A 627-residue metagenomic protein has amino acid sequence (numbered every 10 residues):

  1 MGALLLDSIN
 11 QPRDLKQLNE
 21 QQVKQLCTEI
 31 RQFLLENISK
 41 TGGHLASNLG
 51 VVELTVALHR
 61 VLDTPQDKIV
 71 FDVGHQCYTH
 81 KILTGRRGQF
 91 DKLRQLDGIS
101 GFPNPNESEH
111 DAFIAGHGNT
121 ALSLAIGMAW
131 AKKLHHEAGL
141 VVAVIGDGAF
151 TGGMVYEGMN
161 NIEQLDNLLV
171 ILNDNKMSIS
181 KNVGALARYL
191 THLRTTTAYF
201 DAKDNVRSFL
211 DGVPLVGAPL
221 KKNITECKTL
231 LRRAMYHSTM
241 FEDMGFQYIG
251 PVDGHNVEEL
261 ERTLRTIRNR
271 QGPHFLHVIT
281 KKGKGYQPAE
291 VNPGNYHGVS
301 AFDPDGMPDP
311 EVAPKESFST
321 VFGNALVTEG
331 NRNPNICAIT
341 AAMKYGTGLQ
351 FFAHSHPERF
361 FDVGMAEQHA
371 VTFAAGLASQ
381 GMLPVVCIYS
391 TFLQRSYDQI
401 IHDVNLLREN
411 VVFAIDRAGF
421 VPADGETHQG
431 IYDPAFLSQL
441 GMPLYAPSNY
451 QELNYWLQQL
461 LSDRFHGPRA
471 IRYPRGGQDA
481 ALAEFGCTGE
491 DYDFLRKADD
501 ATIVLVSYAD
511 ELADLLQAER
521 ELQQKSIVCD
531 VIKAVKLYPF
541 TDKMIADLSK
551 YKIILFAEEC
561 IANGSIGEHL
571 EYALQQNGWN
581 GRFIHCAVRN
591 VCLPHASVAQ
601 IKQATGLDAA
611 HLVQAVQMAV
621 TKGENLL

Functional and structural regions predicted by a protein language model:
G2-L83, F246, D253-V257, H274-H277: N-terminal amphipathic, basic-rich helices that act as targeting or association modules
L6, K176-F322: Long, well-ordered, tryptophan-enriched scaffold segments
H44-L165, N335-I336, T340, L349-Q350 (+1 more regions): Cofactor-binding active-site loop characterized by glycine-rich and histidine/acidic residues
K68, T280-L393, Q399-E409, Y492 (+2 more regions): Non-catalytic terminal/interface segments that mediate subunit docking, oligomerization, and allosteric communication
L220-P288, N410-I415, P434-E484, I553 (+1 more regions): Structural signature of the thiamine diphosphate
R262-R265, H297-G298, S317-R332, G348-H354 (+3 more regions): Glycine-/acidic-rich phosphate or pyrophosphate-binding loops and their flanking alpha/beta elements
P304, D309-V312, P422-D424, Q429 (+4 more regions): Peripheral docking tails and interdomain loops at the edges of cofactor- or intermediate-handling domains
D362, E519-R520, V528-L548: Generic long, charged, amphipathic alpha-helical segments
